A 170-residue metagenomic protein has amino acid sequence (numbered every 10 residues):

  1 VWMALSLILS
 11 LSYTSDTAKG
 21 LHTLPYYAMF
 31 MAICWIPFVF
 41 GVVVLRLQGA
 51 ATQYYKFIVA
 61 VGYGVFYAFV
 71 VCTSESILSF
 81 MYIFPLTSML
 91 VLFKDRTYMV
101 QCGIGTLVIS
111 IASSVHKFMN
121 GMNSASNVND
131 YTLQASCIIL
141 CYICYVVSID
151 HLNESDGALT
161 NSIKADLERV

Functional and structural regions predicted by a protein language model:
W2-S74, Y82-S88, T106: Hydrophobic transmembrane alpha-helices and their membrane-interface boundaries in multi-pass, membrane-anchored
L7, L11, V39, I111-V115 (+1 more regions): Membrane-embedded alpha-helical segments of multi-pass transporters/permeases
T52, K56, A60, F80 (+3 more regions): Residue-level signature of transmembrane alpha-helical entry/exit and packing/kink sites in multi-pass membrane
T52, V91, Y98-V100: Alpha-helical transmembrane segments and their helix-entry boundary regions
A68-E75, S110-A135: Interfacial aromatic-anchored transmembrane helix boundaries in multi-pass membrane proteins
L78-I83, T97-G105: Hydrophobic alpha-helical membrane segments of integral membrane proteins
F80-L92, L107-F118, I138: Juxtamembrane/interfacial segments around transmembrane helices
N127-V170: HAMP domain helices
